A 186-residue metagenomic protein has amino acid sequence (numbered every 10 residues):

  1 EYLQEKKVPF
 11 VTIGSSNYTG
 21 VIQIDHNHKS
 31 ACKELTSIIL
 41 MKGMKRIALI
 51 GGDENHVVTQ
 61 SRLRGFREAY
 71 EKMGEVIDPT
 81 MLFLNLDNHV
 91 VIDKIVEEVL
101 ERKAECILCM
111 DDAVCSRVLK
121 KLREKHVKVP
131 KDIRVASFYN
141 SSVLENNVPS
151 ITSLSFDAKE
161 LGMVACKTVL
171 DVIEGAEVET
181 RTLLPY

Functional and structural regions predicted by a protein language model:
Q4-Y186: Bacterial carbohydrate/catabolite-sensing allosteric modules
